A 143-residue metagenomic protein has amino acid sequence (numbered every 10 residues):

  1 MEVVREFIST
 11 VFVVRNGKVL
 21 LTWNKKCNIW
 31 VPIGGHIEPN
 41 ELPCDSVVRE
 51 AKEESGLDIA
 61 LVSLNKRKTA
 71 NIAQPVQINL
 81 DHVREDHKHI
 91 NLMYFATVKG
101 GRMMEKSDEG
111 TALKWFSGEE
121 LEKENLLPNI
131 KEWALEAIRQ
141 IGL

Functional and structural regions predicted by a protein language model:
M1-P32, I59-A60: N-terminal strand-loop-strand
E6, A70-R102: Active-site-adjacent beta-strand/loop module that shapes the phosphate/pyrophosphate-binding cleft
N24, H36, H87-H89: Histidine-centered active-site/metal-ligand motif
K25-C27, P43, E109: Residue-level structural signal for beta-strand termini and adjacent loop
W30-G34, W115-S117: A short, polar/proline- and glycine-enriched secondary-structure boundary/capping micro-motif
P32-I33, I37-T69: The catalytic Nudix box helix
M93-T97, M104-A137: NUDIX/MutT-family hydrolases
